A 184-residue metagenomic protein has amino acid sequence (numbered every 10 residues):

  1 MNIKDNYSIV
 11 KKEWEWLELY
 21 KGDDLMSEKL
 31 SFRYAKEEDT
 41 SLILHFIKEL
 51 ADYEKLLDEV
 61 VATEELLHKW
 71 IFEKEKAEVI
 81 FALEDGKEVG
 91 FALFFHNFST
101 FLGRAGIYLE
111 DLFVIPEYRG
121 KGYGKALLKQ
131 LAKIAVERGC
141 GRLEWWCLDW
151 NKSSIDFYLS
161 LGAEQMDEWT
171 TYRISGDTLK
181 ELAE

Functional and structural regions predicted by a protein language model:
L17-E38, K180-E184: Conserved N-terminal entry element of GNAT/NAT acetyltransferase domains
Y34-E38, K48-R104, L128, I134: Acetyl-CoA-dependent GNAT
A105-P116: Conserved acetyl-CoA binding element of GNAT-fold acetyltransferases
I115-E117, K121, D149-W150: Active-site acidic-Proline motif in GNAT/NAT acetyltransferases
Y118, G122-Q130: Conserved acetyl-CoA pyrophosphate-binding loop and the N-cap/start of the following alpha-helix in GNAT-like
K125, E137, D149-E168: Conserved active-site alpha-helix within GNAT-family acetyltransferase domains
V136-W146: Conserved GNAT acetyl-CoA-binding A-motif
W145-S154, R173-G176: Conserved beta-strand-loop-alpha-helix junction that forms the acyl-donor binding cleft
